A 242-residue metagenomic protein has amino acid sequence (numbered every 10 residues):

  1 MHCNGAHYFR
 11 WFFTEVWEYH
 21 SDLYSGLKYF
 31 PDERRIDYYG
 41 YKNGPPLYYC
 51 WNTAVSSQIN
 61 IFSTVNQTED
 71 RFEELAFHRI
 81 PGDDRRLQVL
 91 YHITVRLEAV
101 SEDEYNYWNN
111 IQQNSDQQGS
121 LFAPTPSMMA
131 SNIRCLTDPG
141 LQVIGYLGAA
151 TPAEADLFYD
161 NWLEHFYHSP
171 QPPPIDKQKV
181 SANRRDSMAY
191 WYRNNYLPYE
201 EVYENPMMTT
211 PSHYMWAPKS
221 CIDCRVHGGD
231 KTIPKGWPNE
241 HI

Functional and structural regions predicted by a protein language model:
M1-I242: A sequence/structural signal for flexible, mid-protein segments enriched in small/helix-disrupting residues
